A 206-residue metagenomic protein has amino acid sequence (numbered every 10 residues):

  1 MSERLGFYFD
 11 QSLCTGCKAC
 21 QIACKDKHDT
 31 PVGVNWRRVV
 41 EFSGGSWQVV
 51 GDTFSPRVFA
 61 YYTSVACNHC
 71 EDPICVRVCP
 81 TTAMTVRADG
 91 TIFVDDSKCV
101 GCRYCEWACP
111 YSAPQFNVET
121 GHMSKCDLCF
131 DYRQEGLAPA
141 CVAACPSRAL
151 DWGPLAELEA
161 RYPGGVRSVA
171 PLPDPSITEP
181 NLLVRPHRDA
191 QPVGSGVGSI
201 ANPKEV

Functional and structural regions predicted by a protein language model:
M1-V206: Non-ligating segments of multi-cofactor redox enzymes
